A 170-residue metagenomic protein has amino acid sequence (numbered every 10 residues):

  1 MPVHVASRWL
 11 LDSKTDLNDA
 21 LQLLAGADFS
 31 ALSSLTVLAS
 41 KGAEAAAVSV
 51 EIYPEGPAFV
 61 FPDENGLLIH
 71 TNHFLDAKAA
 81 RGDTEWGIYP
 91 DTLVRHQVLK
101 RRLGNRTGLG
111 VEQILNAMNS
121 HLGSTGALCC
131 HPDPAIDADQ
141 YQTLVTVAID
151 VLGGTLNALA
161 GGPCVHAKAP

Functional and structural regions predicted by a protein language model:
M1-S7: Conserved short S/T/G-enriched processing/targeting/catalytic segments and their helical context
L11-P170: C-terminus-biased signal that marks the final domain/tail of proteins
